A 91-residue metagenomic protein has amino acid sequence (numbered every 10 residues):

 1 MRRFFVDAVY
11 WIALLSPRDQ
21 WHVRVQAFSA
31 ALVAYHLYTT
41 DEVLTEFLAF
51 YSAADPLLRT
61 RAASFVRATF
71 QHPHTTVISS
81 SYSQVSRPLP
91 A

Functional and structural regions predicted by a protein language model:
M1-T39, Y51-F65: Short, well-structured N-terminal submotif of metal-dependent ribonuclease cores
H36-Y38, P73-T76: Short loop->beta-strand "edge-of-pocket" segments that line small-molecule binding or catalytic clefts across diverse
T39-T40, S80: Short glycine/serine/threonine-enriched helix-capping/active-site loop that flanks the nucleotide-sugar donor pocket
F65, H72-P73: Alpha-helical ligand/cofactor-binding cores
T75-A91: Active-site neighborhoods of divalent-metal-dependent phosphate/nucleic-acid chemistry enzymes
